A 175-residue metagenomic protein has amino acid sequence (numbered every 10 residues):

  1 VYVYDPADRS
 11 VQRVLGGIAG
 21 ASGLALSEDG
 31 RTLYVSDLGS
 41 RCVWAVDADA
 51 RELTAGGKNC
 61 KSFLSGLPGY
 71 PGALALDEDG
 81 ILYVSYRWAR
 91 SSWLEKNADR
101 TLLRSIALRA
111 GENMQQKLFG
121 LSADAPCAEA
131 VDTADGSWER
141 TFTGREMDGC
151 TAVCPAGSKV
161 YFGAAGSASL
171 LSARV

Functional and structural regions predicted by a protein language model:
V1, R13-T32, S65-D79, K117 (+3 more regions): Beta-rich, blade/repeat-based domains predominating in secreted/periplasmic proteins but also intracellular
V1, R41-V43, R90-S92, A128 (+1 more regions): Structural signal for beta-propeller blades
D5-R9, D47-R51, D132-G136, R174-V175: Short loop/turn segments that connect beta-strands within beta-propeller blades
S10-L15, N59-L64, S137-T143: A short beta-strand motif characteristic of beta-propeller blades
S27, L33-S40, V84-W88, L118-A123 (+1 more regions): Conserved beta-strand positions in repeat-built beta-propeller and related beta-rich domains
L33-V35, C42-V46, R51, S65-G66: Hydrophobic, well-ordered secondary-structure scaffolds
P68-R140: Loop/turn-rich, solvent-exposed surfaces of beta-rich toroidal or solenoidal domains
Y83-S85, E129-A130, W138-T143, A152-C154 (+2 more regions): Conserved active-site loop/cleft motifs that coordinate metal ions or position small ligands
